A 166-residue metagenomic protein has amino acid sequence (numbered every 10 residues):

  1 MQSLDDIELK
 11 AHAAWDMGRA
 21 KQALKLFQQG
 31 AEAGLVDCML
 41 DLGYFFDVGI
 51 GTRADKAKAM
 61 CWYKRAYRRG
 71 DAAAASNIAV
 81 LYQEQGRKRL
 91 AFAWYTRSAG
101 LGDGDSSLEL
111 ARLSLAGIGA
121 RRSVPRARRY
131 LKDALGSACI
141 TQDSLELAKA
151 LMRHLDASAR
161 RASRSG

Functional and structural regions predicted by a protein language model:
Q2, A33-L35, V48-I50, R69-D71 (+5 more regions): Short helix-capping/linker turns of helical repeat alpha-solenoids
S3-A33, Y44-V48: Alpha-helical segment of the N-proximal tetratricopeptide repeat
E8-A13, D41-V48, A75-E84, E109-A116 (+2 more regions): Hydrophobic face of amphipathic alpha-helices that form TPR/SEL1-like repeat modules and related alpha-solenoid
D16-M17, E32, I50-A54, R68 (+4 more regions): Short coil/turn and helix-start
Y130-G166: Terminal, low-structured helical/coil segments at or just beyond the last alpha-helical repeat
